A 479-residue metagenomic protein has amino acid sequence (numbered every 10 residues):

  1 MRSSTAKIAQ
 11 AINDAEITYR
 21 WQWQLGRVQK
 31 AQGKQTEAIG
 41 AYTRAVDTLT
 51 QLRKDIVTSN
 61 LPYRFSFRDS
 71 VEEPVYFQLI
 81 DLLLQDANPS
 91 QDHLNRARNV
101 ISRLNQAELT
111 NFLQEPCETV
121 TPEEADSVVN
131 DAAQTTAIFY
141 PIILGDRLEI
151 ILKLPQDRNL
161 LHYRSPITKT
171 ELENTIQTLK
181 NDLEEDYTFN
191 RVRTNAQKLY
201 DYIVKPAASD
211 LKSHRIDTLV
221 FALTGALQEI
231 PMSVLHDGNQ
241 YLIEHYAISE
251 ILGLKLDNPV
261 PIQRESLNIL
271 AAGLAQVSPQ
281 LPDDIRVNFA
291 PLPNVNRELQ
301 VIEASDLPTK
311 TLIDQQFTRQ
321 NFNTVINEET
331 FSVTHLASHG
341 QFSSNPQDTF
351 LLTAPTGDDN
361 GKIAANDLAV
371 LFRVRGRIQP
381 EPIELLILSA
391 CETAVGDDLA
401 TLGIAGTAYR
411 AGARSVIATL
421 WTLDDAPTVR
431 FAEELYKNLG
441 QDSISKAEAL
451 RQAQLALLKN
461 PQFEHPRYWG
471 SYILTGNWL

Functional and structural regions predicted by a protein language model:
M1-Q197, D201, K205, K212-Q240 (+1 more regions): Alpha-helical solenoid repeat scaffolds used for protein-protein interaction
P122, S127-T168, T175, N195-L479: Catalytic cores of enzymes
